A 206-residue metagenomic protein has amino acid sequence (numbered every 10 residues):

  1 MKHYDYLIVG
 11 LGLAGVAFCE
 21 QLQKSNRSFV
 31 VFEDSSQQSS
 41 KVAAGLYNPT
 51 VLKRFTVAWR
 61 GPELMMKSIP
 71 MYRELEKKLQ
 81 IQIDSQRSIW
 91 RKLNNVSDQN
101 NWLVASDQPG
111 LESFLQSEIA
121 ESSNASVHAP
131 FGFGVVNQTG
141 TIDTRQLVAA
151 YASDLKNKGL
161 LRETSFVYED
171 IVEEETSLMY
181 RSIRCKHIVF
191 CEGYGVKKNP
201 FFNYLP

Functional and structural regions predicted by a protein language model:
Y4-V30: N-terminal Rossmann-like FAD-binding beta1-loop-alpha1 element of flavoenzymes
L11, V51, C191-G193: Glycine-rich, N-terminal phosphate-binding loop of Rossmann-like dinucleotide-binding domains
A14, Q37, G195: Conserved Rossmann-like nucleotide-cofactor binding loop
K24-V42: Glycine-rich FAD pyrophosphate-binding loop
L46-S126, P130: Dinucleotide-binding Rossmann-like beta1-alpha1 core, especially the glycine-rich loop that anchors the ADP
F55-T56, V196-K198: Short glycine-rich, flexible loops that bind phosphorylated cofactors or substrates
G134-H187, C191-G195: Helical element adjacent to the flavin cofactor pocket in flavoenzyme catalytic cores
K198-P206: Glycine-rich beta-alpha-beta "Rossmann" dinucleotide-binding loop(s) and their flanking helix/strand
